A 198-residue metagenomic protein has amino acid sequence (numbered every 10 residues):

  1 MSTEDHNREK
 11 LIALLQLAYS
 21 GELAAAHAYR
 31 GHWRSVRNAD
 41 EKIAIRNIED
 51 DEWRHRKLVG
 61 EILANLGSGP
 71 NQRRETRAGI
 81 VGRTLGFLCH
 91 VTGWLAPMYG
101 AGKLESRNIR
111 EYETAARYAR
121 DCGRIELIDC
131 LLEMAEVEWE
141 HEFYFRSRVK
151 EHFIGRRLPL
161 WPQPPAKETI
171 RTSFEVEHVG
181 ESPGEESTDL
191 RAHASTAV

Functional and structural regions predicted by a protein language model:
M1-V198: Non-heme di-metal
